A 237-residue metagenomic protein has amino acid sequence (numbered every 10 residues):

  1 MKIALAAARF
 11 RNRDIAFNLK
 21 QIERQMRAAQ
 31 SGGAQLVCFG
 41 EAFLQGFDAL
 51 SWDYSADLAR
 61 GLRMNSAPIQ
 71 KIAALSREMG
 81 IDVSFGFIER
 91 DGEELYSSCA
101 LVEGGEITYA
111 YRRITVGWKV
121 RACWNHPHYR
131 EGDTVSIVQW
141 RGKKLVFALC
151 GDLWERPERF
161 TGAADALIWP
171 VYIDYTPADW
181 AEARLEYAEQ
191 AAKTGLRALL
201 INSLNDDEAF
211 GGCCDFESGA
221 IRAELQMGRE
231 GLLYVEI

Functional and structural regions predicted by a protein language model:
M1-N12, K143-D152, I168: Active-site-proximal beta-strand elements of phosphoester/diester hydrolases
A6, Y111, L225, V235: Hydrophobic residues at beta-strand termini and immediately following loops that shape nucleotide-binding pockets
A7-R24: N-terminal phosphate-binding loop and adjacent alpha-helix
I15, R24-G104, Y175-L196: Cys-nucleophile CN-hydrolase/nitrilase-fold catalytic domain and related Cys-dependent amidase chemistry that acts on
Q35-L36, L145, D165-A166: Structural motif
M64-D82, W154-L232: CN hydrolase (nitrilase-like) catalytic-core segments centered on the catalytic cysteine and neighboring Lys/Glu
F85-F87, S98-L101, S136-V138, G211-D215 (+1 more regions): Short beta-strand scaffold segments in enzyme catalytic cores
R90-G162, T176-L185, E189: Active-site catalytic loop in hydrolytic enzyme cores
